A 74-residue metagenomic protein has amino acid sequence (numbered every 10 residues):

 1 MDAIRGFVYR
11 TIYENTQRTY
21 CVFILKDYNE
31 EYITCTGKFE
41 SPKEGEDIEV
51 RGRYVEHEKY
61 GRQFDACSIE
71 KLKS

Functional and structural regions predicted by a protein language model:
M1-Y13: Accessory interdomain/linker segments of ATP-dependent helicases and helicase-like nucleic-acid enzymes that mediate
D2, T19-C21, E46-I48: Residues at beta-strand starts and edge strands
R5, T36-R51: Short nucleic-acid-contacting surface segments enriched for D/E, G, S/T with interspersed K/R
F7, I24, R51-R53: Residue-level recognition of well-ordered beta-strand positions that form the cores of beta-sheet-rich folds across
I12-L25: Short aromatic-glycine-enriched beta-strand elements
Q17, E44, E58-G61: Short flexible coil/turn linkers enriched for glycine and charged/polar residues that connect secondary-structure
V22, R53-S74: OB-fold/S1-family single-stranded nucleic acid-binding modules
V22-K43: Beta-strand/loop nucleic-acid-binding surfaces
